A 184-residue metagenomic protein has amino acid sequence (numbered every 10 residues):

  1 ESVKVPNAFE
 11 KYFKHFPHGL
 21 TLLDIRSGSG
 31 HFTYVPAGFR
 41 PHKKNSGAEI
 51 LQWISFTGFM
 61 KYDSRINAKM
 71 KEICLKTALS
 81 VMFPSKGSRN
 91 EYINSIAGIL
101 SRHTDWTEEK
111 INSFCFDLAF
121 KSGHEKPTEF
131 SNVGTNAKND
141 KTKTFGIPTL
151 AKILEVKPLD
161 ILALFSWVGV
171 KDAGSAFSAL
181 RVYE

Functional and structural regions predicted by a protein language model:
S2-S122, L150-L162, S166, K171-A173: DNA replication initiation modules
K121-T149: Charged/polar, low-hydrophobicity segments characteristic of intrinsically disordered regions and flexible loops
G174-E184: Intein modules and their embedded homing endonuclease domains
